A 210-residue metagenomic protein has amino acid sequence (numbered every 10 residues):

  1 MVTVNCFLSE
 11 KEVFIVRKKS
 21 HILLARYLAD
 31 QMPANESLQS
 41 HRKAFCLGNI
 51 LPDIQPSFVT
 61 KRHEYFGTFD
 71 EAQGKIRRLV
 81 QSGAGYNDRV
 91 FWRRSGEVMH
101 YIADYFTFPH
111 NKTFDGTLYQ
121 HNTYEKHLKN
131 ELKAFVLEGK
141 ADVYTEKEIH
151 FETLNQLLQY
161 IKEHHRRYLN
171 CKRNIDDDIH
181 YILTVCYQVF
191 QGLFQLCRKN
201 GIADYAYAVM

Functional and structural regions predicted by a protein language model:
M1-E97, I102-M210: N-terminal leader/auxiliary helical segments
